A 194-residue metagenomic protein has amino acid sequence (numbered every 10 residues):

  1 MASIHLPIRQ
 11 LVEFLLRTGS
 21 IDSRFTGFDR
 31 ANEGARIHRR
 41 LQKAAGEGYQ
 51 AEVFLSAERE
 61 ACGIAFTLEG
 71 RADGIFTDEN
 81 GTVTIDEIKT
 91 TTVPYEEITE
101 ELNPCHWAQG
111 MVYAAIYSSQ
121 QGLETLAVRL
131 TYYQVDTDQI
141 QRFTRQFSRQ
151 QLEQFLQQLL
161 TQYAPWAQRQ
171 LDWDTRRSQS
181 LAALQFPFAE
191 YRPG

Functional and structural regions predicted by a protein language model:
M1-D78, T82: Metal-dependent nuclease catalytic cores that hydrolyze phosphodiester bonds in DNA/RNA, characterized by
M1-I4, V93-E96, L171, A182: Short, low-complexity, intrinsically disordered N-terminal peptides in bacterial proteins
M1-L6, E101-P104, E190: Structural motif
A44, G48, Y117-Q120, Y163-W166: Solvent-exposed amphipathic alpha-helical surface segments
E58-Q154: Mg2+/Mn2+-dependent nuclease catalytic core
L123-G194: ATP-dependent helicase/translocase motor core
